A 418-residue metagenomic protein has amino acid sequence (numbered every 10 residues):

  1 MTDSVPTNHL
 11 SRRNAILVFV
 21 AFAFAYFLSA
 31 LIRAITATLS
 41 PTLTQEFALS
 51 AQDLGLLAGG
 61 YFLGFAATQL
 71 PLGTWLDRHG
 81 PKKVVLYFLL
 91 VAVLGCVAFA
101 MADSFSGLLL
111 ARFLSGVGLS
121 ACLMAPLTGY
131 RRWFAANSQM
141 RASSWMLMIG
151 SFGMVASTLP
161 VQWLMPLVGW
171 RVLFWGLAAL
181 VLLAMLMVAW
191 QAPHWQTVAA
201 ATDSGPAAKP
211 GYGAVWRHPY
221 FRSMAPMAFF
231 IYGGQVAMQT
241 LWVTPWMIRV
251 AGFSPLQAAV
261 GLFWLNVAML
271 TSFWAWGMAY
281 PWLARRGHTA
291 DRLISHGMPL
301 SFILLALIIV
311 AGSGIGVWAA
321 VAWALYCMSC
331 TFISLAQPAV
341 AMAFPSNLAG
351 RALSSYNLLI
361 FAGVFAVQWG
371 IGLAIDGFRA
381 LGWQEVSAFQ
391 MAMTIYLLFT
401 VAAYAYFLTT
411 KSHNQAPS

Functional and structural regions predicted by a protein language model:
D3-S11, H194-A225: Juxtamembrane intracellular "pre-TM" segments in multi-pass secondary transporters
L17-A51, M238-T244, V367-I371: Extracytoplasmic
T36-A37, P219-G277, V364-G372: Extracytoplasmic gate region of multi-pass secondary transporters
A48, G80, M101-G107, G118 (+3 more regions): Helix-breaking motifs and short loop linkers at transmembrane-helix boundaries and internal kinks in secondary membrane
A67-S106: Conserved MFS/SLC helix-loop-helix module at the cytosolic interface between two early adjacent transmembrane helices
A111-I149: Cytoplasmic helix-loop-helix junction between adjacent transmembrane helices in 12-TM secondary transporters
A121-F134, T331-P345: Intracellular juxtamembrane helix-capping segments at the cytosolic ends of symmetry-related transmembrane helices
W145-H194: Helix-loop-helix hairpin linking two adjacent transmembrane segments in secondary transporters
